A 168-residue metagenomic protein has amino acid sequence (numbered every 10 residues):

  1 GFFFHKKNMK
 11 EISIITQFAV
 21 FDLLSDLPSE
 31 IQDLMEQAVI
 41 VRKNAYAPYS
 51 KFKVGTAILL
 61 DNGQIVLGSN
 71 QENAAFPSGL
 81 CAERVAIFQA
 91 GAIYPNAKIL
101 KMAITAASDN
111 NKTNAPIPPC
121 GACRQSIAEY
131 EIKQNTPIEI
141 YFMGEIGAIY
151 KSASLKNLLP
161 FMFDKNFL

Functional and structural regions predicted by a protein language model:
G1-N8: Short, Lys/Arg-enriched N-terminal segments with co-localized hydrophobic residues within the first ~10-30 amino acids
M9-V41, F88, Y94-L168: C-terminal binding/interaction regions
L24-P28, E72-P77: Short, surface-exposed loop/turn motifs that are enriched in glycine and acidic residues and include a nearby proline
A47-S50: Short loop/turn motifs at secondary-structure junctions and domain boundaries
K53-L60: Short beta-strand scaffold segments in enzyme catalytic cores
S69-F76, D109-N114: A short glycine/serine-rich beta->alpha loop
N73-A92: A short mixed-secondary-structure module that forms the rim of ligand-binding clefts
